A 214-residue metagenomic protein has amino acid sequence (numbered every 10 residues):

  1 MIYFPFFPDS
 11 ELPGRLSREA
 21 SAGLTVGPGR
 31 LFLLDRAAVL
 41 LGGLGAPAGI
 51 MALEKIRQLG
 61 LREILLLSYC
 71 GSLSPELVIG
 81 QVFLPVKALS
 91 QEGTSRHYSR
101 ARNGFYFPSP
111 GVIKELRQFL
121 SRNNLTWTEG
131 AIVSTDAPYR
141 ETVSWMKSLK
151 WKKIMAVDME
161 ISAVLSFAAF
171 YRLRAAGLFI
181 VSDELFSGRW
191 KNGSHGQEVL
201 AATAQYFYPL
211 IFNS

Functional and structural regions predicted by a protein language model:
M1-E115, F170: Metabolite-binding pocket within alpha/beta catalytic cores that recognizes anionic/polar moieties
G49-I50, M159-V164: Short glycine/serine/threonine-rich phosphate/pyrophosphate-binding segments that cradle anionic phosphate groups
R62-E63, M155, R174: Short acidic/polar active-site loop segments enriched in Thr and Asp
R102-K152: Active-site rim beta-loop-alpha module in soluble metabolic enzymes
E115-N123, F167, Y206-S214: Generic non-transmembrane alpha-helical segments
S162-G196: Zn-dependent metallopeptidase/amidohydrolase metal-coordination segment
L185-S214: His/Asp/Glu-rich mid-to-C-terminal helical/loop segments that flank catalytic regions of hydrolases
